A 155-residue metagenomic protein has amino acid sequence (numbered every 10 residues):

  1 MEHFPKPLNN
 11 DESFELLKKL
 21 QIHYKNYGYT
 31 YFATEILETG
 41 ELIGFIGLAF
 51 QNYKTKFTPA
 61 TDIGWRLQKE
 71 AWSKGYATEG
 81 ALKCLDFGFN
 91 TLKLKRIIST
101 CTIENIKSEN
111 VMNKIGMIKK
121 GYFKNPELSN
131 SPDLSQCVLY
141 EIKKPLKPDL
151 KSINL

Functional and structural regions predicted by a protein language model:
M1-Q21, T30-F32: Conserved GNAT-fold acetyl-CoA-binding loop/helix
Y24-K25: Soluble sensory domains of the PAS superfamily and closely related sensory modules
G28-T30, K95: Short coil/turn segments at beta-strand junctions that form active-site/ligand-binding loops
E35-L155: Acyl-donor (CoA/ACP) binding surface of acyl/acetyltransferases
